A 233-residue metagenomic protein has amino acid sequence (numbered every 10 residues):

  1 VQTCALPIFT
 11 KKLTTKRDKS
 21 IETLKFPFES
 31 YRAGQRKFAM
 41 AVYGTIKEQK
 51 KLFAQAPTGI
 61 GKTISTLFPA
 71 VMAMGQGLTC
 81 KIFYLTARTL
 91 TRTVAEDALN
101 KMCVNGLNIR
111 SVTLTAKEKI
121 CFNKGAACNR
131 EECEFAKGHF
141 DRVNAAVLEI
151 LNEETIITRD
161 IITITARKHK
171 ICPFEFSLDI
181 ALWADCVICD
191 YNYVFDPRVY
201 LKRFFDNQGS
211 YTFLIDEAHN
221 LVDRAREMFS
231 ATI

Functional and structural regions predicted by a protein language model:
V1-L6: Short, small-residue-biased leader/transition segments that mark boundaries at the very start of proteins
F9-Q55: Conserved pre-motif I regulatory segment
T10-K25, L78-V187, N192-F195: A substrate-engagement module of RecA-like helicase motors
E29-R36, G61-I64, K168-I171, E175: Conserved phosphate-coordination/catalytic loops
A41-G44, T63-L78, A98-M102: Walker A/P-loop NTP-binding motif
E48-P69: Walker A/P-loop
K50-A54, C80-I82, C186-C189, Y211-F213: Generic beta-sheet signal
T66, M72, T93, D97 (+2 more regions): Signature of the SF2 helicase/ATPase Hel1-core->accessory helical subdomain module
